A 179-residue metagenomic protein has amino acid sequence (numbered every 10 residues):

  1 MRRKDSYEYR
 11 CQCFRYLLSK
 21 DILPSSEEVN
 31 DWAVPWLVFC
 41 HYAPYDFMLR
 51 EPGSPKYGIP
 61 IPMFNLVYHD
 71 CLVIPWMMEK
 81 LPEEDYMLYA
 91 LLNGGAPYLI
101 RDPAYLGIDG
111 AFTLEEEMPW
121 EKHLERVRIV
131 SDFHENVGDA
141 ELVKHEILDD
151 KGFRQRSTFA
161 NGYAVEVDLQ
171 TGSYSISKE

Functional and structural regions predicted by a protein language model:
R2-E179: Active-site-proximal substrate-binding groove within the catalytic cores of carbohydrate-active enzymes
